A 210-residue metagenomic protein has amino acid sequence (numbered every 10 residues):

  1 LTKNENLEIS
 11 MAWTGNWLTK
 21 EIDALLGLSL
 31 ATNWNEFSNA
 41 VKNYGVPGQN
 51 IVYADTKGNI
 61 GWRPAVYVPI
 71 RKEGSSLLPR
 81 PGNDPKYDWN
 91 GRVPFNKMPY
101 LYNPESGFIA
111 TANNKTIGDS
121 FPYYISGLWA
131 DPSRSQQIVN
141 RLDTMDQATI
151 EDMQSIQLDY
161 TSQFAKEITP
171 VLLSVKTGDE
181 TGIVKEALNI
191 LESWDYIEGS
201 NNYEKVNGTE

Functional and structural regions predicted by a protein language model:
L1-Y87: Glycine- and hydrophobic-rich flexible loops that cap the catalytic core of alpha/beta enzyme folds
G48, D55-E210: Long, compositionally biased non-active-site segments enriched in small/hydrophobic residues and glycine
